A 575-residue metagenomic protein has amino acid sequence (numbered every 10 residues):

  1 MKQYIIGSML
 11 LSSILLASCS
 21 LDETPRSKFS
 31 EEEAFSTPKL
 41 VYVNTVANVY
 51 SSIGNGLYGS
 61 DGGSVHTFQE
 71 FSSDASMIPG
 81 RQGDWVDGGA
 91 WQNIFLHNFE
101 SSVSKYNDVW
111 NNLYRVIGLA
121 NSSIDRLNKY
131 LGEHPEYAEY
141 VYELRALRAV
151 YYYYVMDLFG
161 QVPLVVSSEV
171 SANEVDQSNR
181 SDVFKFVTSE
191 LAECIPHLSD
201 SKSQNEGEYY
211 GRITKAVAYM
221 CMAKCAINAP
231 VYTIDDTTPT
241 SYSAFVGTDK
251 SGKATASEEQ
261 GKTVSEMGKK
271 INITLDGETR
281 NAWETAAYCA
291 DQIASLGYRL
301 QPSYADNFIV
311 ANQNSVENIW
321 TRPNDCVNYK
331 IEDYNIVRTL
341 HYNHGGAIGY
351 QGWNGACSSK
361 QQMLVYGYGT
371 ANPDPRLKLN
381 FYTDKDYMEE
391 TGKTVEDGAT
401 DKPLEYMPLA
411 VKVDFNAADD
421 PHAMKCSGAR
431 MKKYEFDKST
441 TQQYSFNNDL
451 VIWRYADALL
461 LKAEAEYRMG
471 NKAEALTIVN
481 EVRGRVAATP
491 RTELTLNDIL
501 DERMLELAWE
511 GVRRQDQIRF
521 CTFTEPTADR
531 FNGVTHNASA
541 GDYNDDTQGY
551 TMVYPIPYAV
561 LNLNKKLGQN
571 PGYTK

Functional and structural regions predicted by a protein language model:
Q3, S8, S13-L40, V187 (+6 more regions): Bacterial Sec-dependent N-terminal signal peptides
C19-L21, L113-Y114, F186-T188, V246-T274 (+8 more regions): Long, intrinsically disordered, low-complexity segments
C19-S72, S104, G367, P557-K575: Membrane-proximal, proline-rich intrinsically disordered regions
A34-D61, G83-F159, S171-Y210, S427-Y455 (+6 more regions): Conserved, well-structured interaction surfaces
W91, F95-L96, Y368-R454, T574: Flexible, polar/acidic helix-loop-strand segments at domain edges
Q161-S181, T233-E284: Short coil/linker segments at helix-helix boundaries
P302-A410: Glycine-rich, aromatic-lined ligand/substrate-binding cores of catalytic and carbohydrate-binding domains
